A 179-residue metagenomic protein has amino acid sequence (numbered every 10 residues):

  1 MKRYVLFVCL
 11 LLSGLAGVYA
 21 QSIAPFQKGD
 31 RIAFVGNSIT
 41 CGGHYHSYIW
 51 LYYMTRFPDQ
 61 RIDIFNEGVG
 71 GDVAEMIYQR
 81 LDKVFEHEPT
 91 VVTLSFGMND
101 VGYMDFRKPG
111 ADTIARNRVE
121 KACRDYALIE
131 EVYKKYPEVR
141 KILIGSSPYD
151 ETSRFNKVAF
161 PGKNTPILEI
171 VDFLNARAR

Functional and structural regions predicted by a protein language model:
M1-V35, I39-I62, D82, E86-E88: N-terminal secretory targeting modules
F26, S47-D63, D72-R179: Alpha-helical cap/lid subdomain in secreted, periplasmic, or secretory-pathway luminal O-acyl-processing enzymes
R31-F34, N66-V69, S95: Short glycine/serine/threonine-biased micro-segments
S38, G68-G70, S147: Catalytic nucleophile serine of serine hydrolases, specifically the conserved "nucleophile elbow" pentapeptide
